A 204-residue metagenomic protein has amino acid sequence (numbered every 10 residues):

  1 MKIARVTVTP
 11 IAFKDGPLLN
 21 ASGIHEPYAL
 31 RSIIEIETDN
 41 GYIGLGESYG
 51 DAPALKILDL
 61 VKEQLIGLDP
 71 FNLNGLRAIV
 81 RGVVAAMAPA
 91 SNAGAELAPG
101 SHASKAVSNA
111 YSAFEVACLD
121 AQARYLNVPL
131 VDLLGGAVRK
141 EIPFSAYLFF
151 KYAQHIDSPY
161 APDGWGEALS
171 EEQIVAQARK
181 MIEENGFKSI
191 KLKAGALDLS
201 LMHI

Functional and structural regions predicted by a protein language model:
M1-L45, Y49, K56: Structured beta-strand/loop patches that form or line metal/cofactor-binding pockets in enzymes
I33, E141-S145, F187-K191: Structural preference for beta-strand elements that scaffold enzyme active sites
E37-L126: Metal- or metallocofactor-binding catalytic centers and their adjacent structured scaffolds across diverse enzyme
L45, I190-K193: Short catalytic-loop micro-motif centered on adjacent basic/acidic residues
E115-D157: Glycine-rich, aromatic-flanked loop segments that form ligand/cofactor-binding clefts across common enzyme folds
P143-V175, A194-A196: Active-site mouth loops of central-metabolism enzymes
E172-K188: Alpha/beta enzyme core
M202-I204: Conserved small/polar residues in nucleotide/adenosyl-binding loops
